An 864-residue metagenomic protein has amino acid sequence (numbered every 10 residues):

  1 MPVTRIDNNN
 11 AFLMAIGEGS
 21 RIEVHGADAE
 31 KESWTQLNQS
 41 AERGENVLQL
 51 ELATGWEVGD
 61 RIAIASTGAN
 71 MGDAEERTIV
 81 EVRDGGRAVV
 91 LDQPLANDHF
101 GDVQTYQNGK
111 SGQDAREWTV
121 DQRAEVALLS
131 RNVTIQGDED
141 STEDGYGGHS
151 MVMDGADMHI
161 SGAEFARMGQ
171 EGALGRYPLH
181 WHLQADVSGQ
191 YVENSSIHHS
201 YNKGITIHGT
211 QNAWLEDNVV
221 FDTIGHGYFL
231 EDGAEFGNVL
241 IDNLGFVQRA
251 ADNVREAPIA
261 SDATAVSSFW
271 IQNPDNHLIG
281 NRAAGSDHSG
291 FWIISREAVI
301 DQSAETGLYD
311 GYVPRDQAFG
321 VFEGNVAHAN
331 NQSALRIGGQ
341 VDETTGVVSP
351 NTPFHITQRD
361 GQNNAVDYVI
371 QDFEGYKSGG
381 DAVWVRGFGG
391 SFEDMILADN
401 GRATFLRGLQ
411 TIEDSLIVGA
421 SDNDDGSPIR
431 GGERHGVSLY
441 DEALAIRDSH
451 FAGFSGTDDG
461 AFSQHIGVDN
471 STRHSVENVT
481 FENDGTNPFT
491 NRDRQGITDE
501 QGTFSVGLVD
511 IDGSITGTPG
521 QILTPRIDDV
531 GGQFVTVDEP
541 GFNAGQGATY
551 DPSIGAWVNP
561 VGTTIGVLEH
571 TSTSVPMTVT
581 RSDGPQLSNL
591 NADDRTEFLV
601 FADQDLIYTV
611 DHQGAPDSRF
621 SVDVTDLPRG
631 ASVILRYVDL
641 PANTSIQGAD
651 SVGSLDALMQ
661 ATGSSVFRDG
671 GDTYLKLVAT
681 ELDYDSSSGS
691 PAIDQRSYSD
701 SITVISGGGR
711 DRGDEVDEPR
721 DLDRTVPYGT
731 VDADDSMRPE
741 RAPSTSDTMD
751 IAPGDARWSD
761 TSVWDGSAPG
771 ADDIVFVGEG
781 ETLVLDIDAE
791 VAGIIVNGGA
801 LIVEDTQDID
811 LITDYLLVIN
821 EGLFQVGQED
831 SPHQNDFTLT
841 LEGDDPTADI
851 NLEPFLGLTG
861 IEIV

Functional and structural regions predicted by a protein language model:
M1-Q36, G55-E75, A88-V152, A156-M158 (+9 more regions): Extracellular beta-helix/beta-solenoid repeat scaffolds
P2-F12, R21, D28-Q36, L129-E143 (+13 more regions): Acidic/polar low-complexity surface segments
E51-R61, S746-E779: Acidic Gly/Asp/Thr-rich repetitive segments characteristic of extracellular carbohydrate-active and adhesion proteins
D73-R83: Short beta-strand-centered aromatic/proline hotspots
A156-H159, S188-E193, T210-E216, A234-G237 (+10 more regions): Short "repeat-start/strand-capping" segments in structured domains, especially the N-termini of parallel beta-helix
G290-Q302, G307-R315, G320, A334-E374 (+1 more regions): Long, low-complexity intrinsically disordered regions enriched in Ser/Thr/Pro/Gly
D717-G766: Right-handed parallel beta-helix/beta-solenoid
